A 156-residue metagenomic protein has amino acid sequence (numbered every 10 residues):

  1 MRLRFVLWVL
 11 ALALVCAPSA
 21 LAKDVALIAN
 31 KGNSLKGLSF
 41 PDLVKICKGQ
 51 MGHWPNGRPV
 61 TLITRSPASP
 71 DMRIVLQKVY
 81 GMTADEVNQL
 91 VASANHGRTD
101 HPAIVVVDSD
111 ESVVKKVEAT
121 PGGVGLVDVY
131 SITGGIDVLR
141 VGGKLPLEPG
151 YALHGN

Functional and structural regions predicted by a protein language model:
M1-F5: Positively charged n-region of N-terminal signal peptides that target proteins for export
V6-C16: Bacterial N-terminal signal peptides
C16-A22: Sec/Tat signal peptide C-region and signal peptidase I cleavage site
K23-N156: Exported/periplasmic ABC-transporter solute-binding proteins
